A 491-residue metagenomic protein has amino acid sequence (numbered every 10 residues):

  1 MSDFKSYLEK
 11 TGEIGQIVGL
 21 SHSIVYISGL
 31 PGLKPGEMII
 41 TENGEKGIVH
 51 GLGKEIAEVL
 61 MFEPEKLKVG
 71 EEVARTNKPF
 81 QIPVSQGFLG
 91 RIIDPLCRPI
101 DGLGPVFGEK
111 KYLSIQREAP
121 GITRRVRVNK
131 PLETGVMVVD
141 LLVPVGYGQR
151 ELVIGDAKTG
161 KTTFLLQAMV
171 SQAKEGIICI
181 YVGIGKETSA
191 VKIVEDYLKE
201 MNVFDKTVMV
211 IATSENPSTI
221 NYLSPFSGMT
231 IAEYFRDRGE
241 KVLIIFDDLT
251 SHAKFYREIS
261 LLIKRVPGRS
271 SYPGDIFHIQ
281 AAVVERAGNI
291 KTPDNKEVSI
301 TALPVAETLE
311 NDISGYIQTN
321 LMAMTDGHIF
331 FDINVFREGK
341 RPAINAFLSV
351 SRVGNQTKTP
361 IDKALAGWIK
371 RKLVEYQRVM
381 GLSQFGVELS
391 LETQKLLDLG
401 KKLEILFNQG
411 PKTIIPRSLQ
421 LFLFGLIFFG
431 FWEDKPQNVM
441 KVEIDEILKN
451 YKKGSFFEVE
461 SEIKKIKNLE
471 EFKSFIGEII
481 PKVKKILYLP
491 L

Functional and structural regions predicted by a protein language model:
M1-R91, L96-I100: N-terminal accessory targeting/assembly segments
F4-S6, F80-V84, R98-P105, T123-N129 (+4 more regions): Active-site phosphate-binding and catalytic loops of NTP-dependent enzymes
P31-E37, E42-G44, A168-S171, D196-M201 (+3 more regions): Short, solvent-exposed amphipathic alpha-helical segments in soluble enzyme and RNA/protein-processing domains
E71-V73, F80, G87, I100-Q149 (+3 more regions): P-loop NTPase nucleotide-binding/switch module
V136-E151, V170-S314, H328-V335, A346-S351: Switch/coupling sub-region of P-loop NTPases
G155-D156: The Walker A (P-loop) glycine that initiates the GxxxxGKT/S ATP-binding motif of P-loop NTPases
G160: Conserved glycine(s) of the Walker
S251, R265-L491: Conserved catalytic/coupling modules of large nucleotide/cofactor-utilizing molecular machines
